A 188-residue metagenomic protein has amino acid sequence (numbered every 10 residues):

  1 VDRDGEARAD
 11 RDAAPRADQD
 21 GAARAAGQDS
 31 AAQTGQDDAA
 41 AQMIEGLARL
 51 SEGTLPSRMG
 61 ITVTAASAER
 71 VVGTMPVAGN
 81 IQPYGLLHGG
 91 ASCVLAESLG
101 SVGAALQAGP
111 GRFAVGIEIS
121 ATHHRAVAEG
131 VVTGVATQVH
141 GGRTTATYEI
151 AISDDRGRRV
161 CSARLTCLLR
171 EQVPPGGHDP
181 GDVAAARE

Functional and structural regions predicted by a protein language model:
V1-E188: Terminal targeting signals and extreme-terminal segments of soluble enzymes
